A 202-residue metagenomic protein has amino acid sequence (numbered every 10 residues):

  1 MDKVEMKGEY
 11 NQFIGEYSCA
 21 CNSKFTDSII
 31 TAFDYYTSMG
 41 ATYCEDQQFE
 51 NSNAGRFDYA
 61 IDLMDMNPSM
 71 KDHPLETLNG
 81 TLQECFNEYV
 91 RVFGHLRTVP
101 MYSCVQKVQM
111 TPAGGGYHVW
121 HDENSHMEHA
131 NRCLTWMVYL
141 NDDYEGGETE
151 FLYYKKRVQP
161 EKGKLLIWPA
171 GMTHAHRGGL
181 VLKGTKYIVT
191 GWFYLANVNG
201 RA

Functional and structural regions predicted by a protein language model:
D2-T98: Non-heme Fe(II)/2-oxoglutarate
G15, C104, W120, L134-W136 (+1 more regions): Hydrophobic residues positioned within well-ordered beta-strands of beta-sheet architectures
A32-F33, N79-C85, C133-L140, A196-N197 (+1 more regions): Short, Φ-rich (hydrophobic/aromatic) sequence segments
D34, G80-M127: Non-heme Fe(II) oxygenase catalytic core, chiefly the N-lobe of the double-stranded beta-helix
Y35, A113, Y139-D143, G171-M172: Glycine-rich, acidic and aromatic/proline-enriched surface loops and short helix-turn segments that act as binding
V108-T111, H126-E145, F193: Short, conserved beta-strand element in jelly-roll/cupin
W120, R132, E145-A202: Catalytic core of Fe(II)/2-oxoglutarate
